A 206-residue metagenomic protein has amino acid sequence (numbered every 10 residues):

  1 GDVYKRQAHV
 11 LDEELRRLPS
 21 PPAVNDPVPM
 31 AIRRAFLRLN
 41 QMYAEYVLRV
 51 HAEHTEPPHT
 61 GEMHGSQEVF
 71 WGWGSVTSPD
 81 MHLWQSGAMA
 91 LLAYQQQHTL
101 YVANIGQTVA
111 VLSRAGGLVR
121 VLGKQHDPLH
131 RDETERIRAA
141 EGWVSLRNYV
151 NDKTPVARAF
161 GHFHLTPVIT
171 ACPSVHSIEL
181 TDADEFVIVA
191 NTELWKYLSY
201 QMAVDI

Functional and structural regions predicted by a protein language model:
G1-I206: PP2C/PPM-type serine/threonine phosphatase catalytic domain
